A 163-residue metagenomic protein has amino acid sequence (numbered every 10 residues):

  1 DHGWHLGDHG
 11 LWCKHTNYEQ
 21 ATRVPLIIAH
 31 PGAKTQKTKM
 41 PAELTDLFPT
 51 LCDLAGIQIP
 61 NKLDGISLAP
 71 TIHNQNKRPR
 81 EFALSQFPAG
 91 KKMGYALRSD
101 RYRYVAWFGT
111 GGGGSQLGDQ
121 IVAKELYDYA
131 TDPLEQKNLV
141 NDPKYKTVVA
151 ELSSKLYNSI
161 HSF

Functional and structural regions predicted by a protein language model:
W4-D8, A29, K34, T45-F48 (+4 more regions): C-terminal cap/loop subdomain of S1 sulfatases and analogous C-terminal strand-loop tails that border
G10-A21, L26: Extended hydrophobic/aromatic segments used for targeting, binding, or gating
A21, T38-T45, K146: Short, solvent-exposed loop/helix junctions and linker helices that flank or host conserved functional motifs
D132: Intrinsically disordered, low-complexity polar regions and short flexible loop motifs
E135-L139: Carboxylate-dense, calcium-coordinating segments in secreted/extracellular and ER-lumen proteins
